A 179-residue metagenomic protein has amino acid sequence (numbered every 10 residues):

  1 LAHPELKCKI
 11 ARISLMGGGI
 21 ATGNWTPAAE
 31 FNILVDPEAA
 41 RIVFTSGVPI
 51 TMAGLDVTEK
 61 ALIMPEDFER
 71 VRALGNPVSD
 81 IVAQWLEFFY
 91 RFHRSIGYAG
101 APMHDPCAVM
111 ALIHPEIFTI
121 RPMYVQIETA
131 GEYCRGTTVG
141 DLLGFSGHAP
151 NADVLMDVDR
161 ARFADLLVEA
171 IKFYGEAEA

Functional and structural regions predicted by a protein language model:
L1-E59: Active-site histidine-anchored catalytic micro-motif
L34, A53-A179: Conformational coupling and interaction surfaces
